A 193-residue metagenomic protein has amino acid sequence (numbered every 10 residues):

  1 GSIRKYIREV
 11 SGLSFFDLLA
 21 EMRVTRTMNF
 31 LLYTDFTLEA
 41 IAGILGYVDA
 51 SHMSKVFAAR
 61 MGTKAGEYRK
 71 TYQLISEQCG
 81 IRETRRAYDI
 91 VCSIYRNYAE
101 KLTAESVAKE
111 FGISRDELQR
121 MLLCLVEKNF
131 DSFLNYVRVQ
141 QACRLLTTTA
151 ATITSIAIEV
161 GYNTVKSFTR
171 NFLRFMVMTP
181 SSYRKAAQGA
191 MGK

Functional and structural regions predicted by a protein language model:
G1-L18, I44-E67, T71-I75, A104-L134 (+1 more regions): Basic/polar phosphate-binding segments, predominantly the helix-turn-helix DNA-binding elements of transcriptional
E9-I44, Y72-C92, C124-V160, A186-K193: Terminal helix-turn-helix DNA-binding modules in bacterial transcription factors
K64, Y72, N97-Y98, A187: A general structural signal marking secondary-structure boundaries and capping sites
E67, C79-G80, C92-S93, N97-K109: Eukaryotic tandem repeat interaction scaffolds
T169, M178-S182, G189-K193: C-terminal regulatory/effector modules of DNA-binding transcriptional regulators
